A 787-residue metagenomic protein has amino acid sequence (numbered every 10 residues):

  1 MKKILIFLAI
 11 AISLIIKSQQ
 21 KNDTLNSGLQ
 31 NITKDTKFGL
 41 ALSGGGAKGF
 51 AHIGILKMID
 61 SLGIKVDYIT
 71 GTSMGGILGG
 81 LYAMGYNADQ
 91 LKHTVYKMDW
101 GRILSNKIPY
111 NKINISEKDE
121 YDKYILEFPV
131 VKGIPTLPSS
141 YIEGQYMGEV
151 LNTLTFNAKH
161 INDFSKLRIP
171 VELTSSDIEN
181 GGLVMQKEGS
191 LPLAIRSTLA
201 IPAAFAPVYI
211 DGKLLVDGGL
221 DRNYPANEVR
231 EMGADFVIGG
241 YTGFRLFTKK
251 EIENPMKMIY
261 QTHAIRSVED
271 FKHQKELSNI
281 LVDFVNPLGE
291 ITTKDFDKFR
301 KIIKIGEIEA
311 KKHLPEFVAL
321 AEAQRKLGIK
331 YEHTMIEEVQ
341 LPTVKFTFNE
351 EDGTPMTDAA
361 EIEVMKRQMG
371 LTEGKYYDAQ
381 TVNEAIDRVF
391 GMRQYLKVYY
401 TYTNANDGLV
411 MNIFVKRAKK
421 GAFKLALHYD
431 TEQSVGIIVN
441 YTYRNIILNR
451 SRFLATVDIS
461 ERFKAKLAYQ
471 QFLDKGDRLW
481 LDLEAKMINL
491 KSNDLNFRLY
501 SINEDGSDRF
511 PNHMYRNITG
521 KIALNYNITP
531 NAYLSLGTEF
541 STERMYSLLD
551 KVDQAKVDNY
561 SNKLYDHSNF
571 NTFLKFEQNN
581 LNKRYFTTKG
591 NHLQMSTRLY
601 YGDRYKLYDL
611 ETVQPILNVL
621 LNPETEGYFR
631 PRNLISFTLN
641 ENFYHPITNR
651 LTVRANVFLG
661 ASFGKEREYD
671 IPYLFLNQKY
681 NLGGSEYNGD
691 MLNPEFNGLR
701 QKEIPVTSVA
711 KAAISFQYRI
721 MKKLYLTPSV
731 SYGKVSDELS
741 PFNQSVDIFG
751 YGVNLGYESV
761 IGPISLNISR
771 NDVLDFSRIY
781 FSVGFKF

Functional and structural regions predicted by a protein language model:
M1-N26, V657, F663: Bacterial Sec-dependent N-terminal signal peptides
Q19-T72, G80-D387, G391-Y399, T403 (+1 more regions): Patatin-like phospholipase
G45, G75, L91, G181 (+16 more regions): Buried hydrophobic packing residues in well-ordered domains
S175-I178, K187, F284-N286, F348-E350 (+10 more regions): Flexible glycine-/small-residue-rich
I252, N493-L499, E543-V552, T588 (+4 more regions): Outer-membrane beta-barrel and related beta-rich outer-membrane complex signature in Gram-negative bacteria
F317-T334, G408, G590-H592, L651-F663: Acidic/histidine-enriched alpha-helical segments
A379-Q380, A385, K397-V410, F414-L581 (+4 more regions): Gram-negative/organellar outer-membrane beta-barrel architecture
L425-L427, N562-K563, N569-I720: C-terminal outer-membrane beta-barrel translocator/porin domains of Gram-negative envelope proteins and their
